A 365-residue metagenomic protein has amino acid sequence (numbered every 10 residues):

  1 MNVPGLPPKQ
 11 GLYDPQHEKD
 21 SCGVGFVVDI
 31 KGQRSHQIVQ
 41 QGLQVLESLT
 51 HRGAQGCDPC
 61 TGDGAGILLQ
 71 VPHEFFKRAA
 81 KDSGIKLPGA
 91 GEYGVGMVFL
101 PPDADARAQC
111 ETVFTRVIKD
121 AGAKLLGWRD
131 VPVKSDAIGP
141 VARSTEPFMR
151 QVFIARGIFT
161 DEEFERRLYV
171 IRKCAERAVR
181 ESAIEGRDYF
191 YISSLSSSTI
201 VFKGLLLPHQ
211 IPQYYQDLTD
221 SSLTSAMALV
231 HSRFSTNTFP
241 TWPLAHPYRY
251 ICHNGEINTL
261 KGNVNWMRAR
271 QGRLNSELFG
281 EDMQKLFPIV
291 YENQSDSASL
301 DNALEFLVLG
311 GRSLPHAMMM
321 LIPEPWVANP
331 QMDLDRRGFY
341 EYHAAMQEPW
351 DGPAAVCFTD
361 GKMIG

Functional and structural regions predicted by a protein language model:
M1-G365: Conserved short alpha-helical segments that host acidic/polar catalytic motifs at enzyme active sites
